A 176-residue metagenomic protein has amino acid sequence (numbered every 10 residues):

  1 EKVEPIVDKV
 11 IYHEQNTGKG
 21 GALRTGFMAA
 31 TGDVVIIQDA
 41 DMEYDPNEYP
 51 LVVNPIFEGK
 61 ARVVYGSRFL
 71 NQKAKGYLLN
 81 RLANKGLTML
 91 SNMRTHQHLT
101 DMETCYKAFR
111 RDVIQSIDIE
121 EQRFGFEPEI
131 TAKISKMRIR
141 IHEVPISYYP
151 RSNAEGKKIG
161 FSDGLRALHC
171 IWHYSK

Functional and structural regions predicted by a protein language model:
E1-P5: Acidic helix N-cap motif at the loop->helix transition within catalytic regions of sugar-transfer enzymes
I6, A29, M137: Conserved dinucleotide-binding and phosphotransfer motif residues
K9, H13-A29, P46-F124, P150-L168: Acceptor/aglycone-binding surface of glycosyltransferases and processive sugar-polymer synthases
V35: Short aromatic/hydrophobic "clamp" motif used to bind/position activated sugar donors
D39-E43: The conserved acidic donor/metal-binding loop of glycosyltransferases
H98, I119-Q122, T131-Y149: Catalytic donor-sugar/metal-binding loop of nucleotide-sugar-dependent glycosyltransferases
A167-K176: C-terminal, non-catalytic tails of nucleotide-sugar-dependent glycosyltransferases
